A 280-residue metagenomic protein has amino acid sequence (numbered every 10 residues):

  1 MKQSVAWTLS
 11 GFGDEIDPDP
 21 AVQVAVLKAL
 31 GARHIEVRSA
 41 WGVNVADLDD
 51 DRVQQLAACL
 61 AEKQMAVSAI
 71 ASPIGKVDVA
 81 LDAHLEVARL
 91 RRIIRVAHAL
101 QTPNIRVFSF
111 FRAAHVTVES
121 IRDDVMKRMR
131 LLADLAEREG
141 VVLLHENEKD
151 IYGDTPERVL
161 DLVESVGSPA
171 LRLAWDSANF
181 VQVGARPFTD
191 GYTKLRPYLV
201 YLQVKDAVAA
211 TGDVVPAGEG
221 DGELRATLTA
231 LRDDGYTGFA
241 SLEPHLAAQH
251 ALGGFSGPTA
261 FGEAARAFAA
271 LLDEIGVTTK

Functional and structural regions predicted by a protein language model:
M1-R33, A61, Q101, P156-W175 (+1 more regions): Histidine-acidic metal/acid-base catalytic patches
M1-S10, V67-V77, S109-R112: N-terminal small/glycine-rich loop or linker at the start of catalytic domains across soluble metabolic enzymes
E15, S39-W41, P73-K76, S109-A113 (+4 more regions): Active-site-proximal loop/turn and secondary-structure-junction residues that shape catalytic pockets, frequently
D19-A25, C59-E62, D78-L173, Q182 (+2 more regions): Active-site acidic/histidine proton-transfer and metal-coordination neighborhood in alpha/beta enzyme cores
E36, A69-A71, R106, L144 (+2 more regions): Conserved beta-strand positions in the central sheet of alpha/beta enzyme cores
V37-L60, F110-V116: Glycine-rich, proline-tolerant flexible connector loops at the mouths of alpha/beta enzymes
A46-D50, V79-H84, V116-I121, G184-P187 (+2 more regions): Short, solvent-exposed loop/turn segments at secondary-structure boundaries
D51-E62, R128-L135, G191, A226-A230: Catalytic-core regions built around general acid/base machinery
